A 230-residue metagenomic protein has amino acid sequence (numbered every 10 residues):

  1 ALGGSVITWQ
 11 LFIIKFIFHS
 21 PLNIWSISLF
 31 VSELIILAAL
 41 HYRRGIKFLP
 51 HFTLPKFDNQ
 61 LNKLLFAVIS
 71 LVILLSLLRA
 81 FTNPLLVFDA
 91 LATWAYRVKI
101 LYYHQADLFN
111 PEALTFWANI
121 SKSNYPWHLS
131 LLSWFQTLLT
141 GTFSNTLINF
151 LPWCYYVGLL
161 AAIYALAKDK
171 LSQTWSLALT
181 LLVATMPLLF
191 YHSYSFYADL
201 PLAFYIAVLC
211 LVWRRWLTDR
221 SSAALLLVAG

Functional and structural regions predicted by a protein language model:
A1-P55: Membrane-embedded, hydrophobic transmembrane alpha-helices
S5, L34-Y42, L147-K170, V208: Transmembrane-helix motifs of polytopic, lipid-linked glycan transferases
I24, S28, S123, W127-L131 (+1 more regions): Loop-to-helix entry region of an early transmembrane alpha helix in multi-pass inner-membrane enzymes
L37-A39, L61-F88: Transmembrane signal-anchor helices characteristic of membrane glycosylation enzymes that use polyprenol
N83-R97, Y103-L132, L139-F143: Extracytoplasmic catalytic/substrate-binding loops of multi-pass membrane glycan-assembly enzymes
F143-T146, I163-T185, F204, T218-R220: Transmembrane-helix signature of polytopic, membrane-embedded enzymes that assemble or transfer cell-envelope glycans
L147-G158, A178-T185, L189-V208, W213: Multi-pass, polyprenyl lipid-linked donor-dependent membrane glycosyltransferases
L171, L209-L225: Membrane-interface transmembrane helices that cradle and orient dolichyl/undecaprenyl
